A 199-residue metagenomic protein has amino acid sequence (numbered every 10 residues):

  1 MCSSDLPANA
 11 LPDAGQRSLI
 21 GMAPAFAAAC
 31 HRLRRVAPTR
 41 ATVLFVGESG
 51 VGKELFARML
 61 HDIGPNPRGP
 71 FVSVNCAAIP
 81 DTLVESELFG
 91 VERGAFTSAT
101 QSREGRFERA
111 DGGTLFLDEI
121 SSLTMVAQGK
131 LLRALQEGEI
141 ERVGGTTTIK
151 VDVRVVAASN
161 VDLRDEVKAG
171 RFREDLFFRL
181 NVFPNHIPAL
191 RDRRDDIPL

Functional and structural regions predicted by a protein language model:
M1-L6: Conserved small/polar residues in nucleotide/adenosyl-binding loops
P7-K150, V155-V161, E166, L190: AAA+ ATPase active-site-proximal loops
G170: Basic, polyanion-binding surface patches
P184-D192: Short, well-ordered beta-strand elements within core beta-sheets of diverse protein domains
I197-P198: Conserved Sensor-2/SRH helix of P-loop NTPases
